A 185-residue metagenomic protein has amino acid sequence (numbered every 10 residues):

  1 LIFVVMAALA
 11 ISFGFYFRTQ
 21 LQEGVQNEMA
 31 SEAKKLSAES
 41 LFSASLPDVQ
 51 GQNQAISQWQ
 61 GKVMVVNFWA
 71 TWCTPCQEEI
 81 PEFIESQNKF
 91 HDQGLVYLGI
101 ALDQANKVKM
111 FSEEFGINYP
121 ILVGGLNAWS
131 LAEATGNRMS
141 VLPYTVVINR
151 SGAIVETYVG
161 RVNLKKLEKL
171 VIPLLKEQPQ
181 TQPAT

Functional and structural regions predicted by a protein language model:
L1-L41, T181-T185: N-terminal targeting signals for export/organelle localization
S43-M64, F90, A132: A short beta-strand-turn-helix
A44, Q54, F68-W69, F111 (+1 more regions): Conserved hydrophobic/aromatic "anchor" residues that stabilize well-ordered secondary structure elements
Q60, F68-E85: Conserved redox-active cysteine motifs that mediate thiol-disulfide chemistry, especially di-cysteine Cys-X(1-2)-Cys
K62-M64, W69-W72, Q104, V141: Short pre-active-site segment immediately N-terminal to redox-active cysteine/selenocysteine motifs in thiol-based
Q77-G116, L126-E133: Structural microenvironment flanking redox-active thiols in thiol-disulfide oxidoreductases
E113-I117, G124-L175: Thiol/disulfide oxidoreductase modules built on the thioredoxin-like
